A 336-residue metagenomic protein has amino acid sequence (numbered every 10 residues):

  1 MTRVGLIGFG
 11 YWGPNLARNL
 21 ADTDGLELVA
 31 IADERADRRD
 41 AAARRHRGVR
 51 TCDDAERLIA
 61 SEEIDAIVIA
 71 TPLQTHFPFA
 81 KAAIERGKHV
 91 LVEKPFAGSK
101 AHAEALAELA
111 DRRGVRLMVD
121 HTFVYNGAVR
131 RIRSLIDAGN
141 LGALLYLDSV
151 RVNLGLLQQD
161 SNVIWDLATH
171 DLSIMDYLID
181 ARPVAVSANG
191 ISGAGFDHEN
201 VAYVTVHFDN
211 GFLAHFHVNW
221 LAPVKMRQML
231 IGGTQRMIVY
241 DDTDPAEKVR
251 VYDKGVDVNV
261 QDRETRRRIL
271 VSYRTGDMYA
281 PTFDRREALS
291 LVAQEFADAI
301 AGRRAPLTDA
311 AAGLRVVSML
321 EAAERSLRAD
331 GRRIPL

Functional and structural regions predicted by a protein language model:
M1, A66-V68, L291, E295-L336: C-terminal helix-rich "cap/oligomerization" subdomain common to oxidoreductases
M1-H46: N-terminal Rossmann-like dinucleotide-binding module
W12, D120-V124, A128-L157, H170-D171 (+3 more regions): NAD(P)-dependent dehydrogenases' Rossmann-like dinucleotide-binding region
T23, T122, Q235-L307, R332-L336: C-terminal glycine/acidic-rich active-site capping loop/insertion
G48-A55: Conserved SAM-binding strand-loop segment of SAM-dependent methyltransferases
D53, V92, L117-V119, D148 (+1 more regions): Hydrophobic residues in well-ordered beta-strands that form the structural core
A66-V124: Beta-strand-loop-alpha-helix segment that lines the small-molecule cofactor/substrate pocket of alpha/beta enzymes
L154-V224, L230-G232, D244, A311: Rossmann-like dinucleotide-binding domain that binds NAD(P)(H)
